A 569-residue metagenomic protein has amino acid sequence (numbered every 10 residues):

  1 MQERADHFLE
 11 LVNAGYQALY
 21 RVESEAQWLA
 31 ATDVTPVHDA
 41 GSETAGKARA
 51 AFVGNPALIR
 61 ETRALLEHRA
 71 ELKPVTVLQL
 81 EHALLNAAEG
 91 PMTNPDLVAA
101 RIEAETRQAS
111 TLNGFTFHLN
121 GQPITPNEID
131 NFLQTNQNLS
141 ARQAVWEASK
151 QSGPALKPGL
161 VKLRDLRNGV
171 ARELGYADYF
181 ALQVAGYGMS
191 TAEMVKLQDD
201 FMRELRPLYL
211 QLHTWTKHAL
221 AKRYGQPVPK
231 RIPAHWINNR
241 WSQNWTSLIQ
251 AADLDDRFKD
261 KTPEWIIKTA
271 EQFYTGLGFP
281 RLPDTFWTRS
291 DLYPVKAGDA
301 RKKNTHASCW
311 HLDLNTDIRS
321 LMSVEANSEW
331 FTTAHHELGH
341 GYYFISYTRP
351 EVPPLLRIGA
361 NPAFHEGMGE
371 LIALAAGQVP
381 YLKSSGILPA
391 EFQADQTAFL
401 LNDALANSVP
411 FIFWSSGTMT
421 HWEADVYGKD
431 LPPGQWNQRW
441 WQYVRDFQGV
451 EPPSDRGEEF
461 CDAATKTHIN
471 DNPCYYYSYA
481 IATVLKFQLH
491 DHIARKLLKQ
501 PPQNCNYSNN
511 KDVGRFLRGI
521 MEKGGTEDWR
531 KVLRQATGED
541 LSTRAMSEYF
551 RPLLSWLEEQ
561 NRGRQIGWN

Functional and structural regions predicted by a protein language model:
M1-R4, P36-H38, L80-A83, A181 (+9 more regions): C-terminal, non-catalytic "cap/extension" segments appended to globular domains
M1-V161, T467, D471-Y477, R530-L533 (+2 more regions): N-terminal helix-rich structural modules
A45-A48, G54, G188, A192 (+5 more regions): Extended, well-ordered alpha-helical scaffold/bundle regions in very large, multi-domain proteins
Q122-N131, T135, V161-L321, A394-A406 (+1 more regions): Active-site-proximal, well-structured secondary-structure segments within enzyme catalytic domains
S140, A144-E147, Q151, D299-N327 (+2 more regions): Active-site scaffold of zinc-dependent metalloenzymes
F180-A181, S323, F344-L371, S385: Post-HEXXH active-site segment of zinc metalloproteases
Q198-L208, I358-Q396: Post-HExxH zinc-binding segment in Zn-dependent metallohydrolases
E325-I345, E366-A373, A482: Active-site recognition of the HExxH zinc-binding catalytic motif
